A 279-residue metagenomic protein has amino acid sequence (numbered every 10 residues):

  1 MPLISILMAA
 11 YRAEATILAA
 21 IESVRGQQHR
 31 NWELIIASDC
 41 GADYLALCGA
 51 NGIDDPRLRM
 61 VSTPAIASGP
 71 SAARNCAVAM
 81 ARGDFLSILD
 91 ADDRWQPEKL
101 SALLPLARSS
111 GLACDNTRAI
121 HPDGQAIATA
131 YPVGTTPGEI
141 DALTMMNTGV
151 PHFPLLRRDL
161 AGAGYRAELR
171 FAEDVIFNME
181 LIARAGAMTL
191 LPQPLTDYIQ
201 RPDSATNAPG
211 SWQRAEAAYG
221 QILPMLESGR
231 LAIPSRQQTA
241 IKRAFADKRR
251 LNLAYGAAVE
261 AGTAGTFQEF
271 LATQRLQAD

Functional and structural regions predicted by a protein language model:
P2-S5, S23, E33, I176: Cell-envelope/extracellular polymer assembly enzymes that use nucleotide-activated donors
I4-T16, A20, Q27, A37-D39: A conserved hydrophobic helix/loop-capping motif in glycosyltransferases and polysaccharide synthases
I21-P64: Acidic donor-binding segment of Leloir-type glycosyltransferases
T63-A81: Glycine-rich, basic loop-to-helix element that forms the pyrophosphate-binding segment of sugar-nucleotide handling
L86: Short aromatic/hydrophobic "clamp" motif used to bind/position activated sugar donors
E98-I127: Conserved donor NDP-sugar-binding/catalytic core segment of glycosyltransferases
P137-Y219: Conserved nucleotide-sugar donor-binding catalytic segment
P194-R201, N207-P234, A257-Q277: Catalytic core of nucleotide-sugar-dependent glycosyltransferases
